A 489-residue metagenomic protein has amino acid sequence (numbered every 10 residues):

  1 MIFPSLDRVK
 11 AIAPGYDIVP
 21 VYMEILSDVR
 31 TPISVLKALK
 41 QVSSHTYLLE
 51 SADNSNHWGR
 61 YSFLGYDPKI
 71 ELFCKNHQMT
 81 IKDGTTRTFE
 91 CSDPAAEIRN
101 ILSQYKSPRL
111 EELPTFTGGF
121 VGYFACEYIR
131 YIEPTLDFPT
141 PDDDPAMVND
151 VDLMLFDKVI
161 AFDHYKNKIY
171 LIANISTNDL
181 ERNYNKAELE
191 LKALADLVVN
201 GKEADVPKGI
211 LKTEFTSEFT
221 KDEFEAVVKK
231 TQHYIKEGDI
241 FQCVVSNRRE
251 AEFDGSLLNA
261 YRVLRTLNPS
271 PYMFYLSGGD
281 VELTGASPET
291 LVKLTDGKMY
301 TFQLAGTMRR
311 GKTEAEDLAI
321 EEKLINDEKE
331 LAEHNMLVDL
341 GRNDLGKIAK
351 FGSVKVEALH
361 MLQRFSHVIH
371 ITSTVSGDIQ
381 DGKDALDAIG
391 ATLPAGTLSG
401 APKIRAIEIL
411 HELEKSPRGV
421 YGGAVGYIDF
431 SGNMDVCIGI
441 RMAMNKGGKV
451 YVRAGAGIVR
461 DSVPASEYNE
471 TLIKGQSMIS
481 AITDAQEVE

Functional and structural regions predicted by a protein language model:
M1-E489: Extended alpha-helical targeting/anchoring segments, especially N-terminal organellar/secretory targeting helices
